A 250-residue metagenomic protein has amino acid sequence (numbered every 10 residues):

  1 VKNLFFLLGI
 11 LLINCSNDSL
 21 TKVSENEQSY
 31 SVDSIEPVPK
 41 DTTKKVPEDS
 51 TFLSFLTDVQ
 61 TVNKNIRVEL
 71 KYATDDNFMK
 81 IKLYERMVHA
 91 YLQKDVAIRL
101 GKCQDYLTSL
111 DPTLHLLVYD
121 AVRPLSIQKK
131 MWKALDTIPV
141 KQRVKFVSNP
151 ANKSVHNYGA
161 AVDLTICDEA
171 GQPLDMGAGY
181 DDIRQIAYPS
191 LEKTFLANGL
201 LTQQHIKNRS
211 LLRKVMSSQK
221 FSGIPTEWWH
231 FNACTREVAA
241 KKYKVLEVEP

Functional and structural regions predicted by a protein language model:
L4-L12: Sec-dependent N-terminal signal peptides
S16-A121, A134, I138-T226, T235-P250: Extracytoplasmic cell-surface/polysaccharide-interacting catalytic and binding patches
L125-I127, M131, F231-V238: Beta-rich nucleic-acid/ligand-interaction surfaces
